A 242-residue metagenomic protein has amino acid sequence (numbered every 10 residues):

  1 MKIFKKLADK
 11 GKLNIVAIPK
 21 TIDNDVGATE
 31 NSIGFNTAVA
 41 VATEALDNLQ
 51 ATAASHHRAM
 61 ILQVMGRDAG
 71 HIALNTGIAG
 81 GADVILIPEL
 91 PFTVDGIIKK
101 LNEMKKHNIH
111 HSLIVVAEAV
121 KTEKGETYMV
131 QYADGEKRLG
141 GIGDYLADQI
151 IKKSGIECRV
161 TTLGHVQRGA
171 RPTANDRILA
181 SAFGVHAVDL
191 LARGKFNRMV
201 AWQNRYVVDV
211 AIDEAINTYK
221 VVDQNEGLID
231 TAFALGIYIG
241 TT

Functional and structural regions predicted by a protein language model:
M1-K2, I22-G27, D68-I72, D209: Short, well-ordered, mixed-charge alpha-helical segments that flank or form enzyme active sites
K2-K12, G34-I156: Accessory alpha-helical/coil subdomains and C-terminal extensions that flank or cap enzyme catalytic cores
I18, I22, N31-A40, E44 (+1 more regions): Glycine-rich oxoanion-binding loops at beta->alpha junctions
I18-D25, G66, E89-F92, E118-K121 (+2 more regions): Short, ordered loop/turn segments at secondary-structure junctions
I18-N31, A54-S55, A79-G80: Acidic/polar active-site rim loop that often engages polyanionic ligands
A28-T37, A170-R177: Short beta-strand elements at the ligand-binding edges of bilobed clamshell
R138-T242: C-terminal non-catalytic interaction/assembly regions of soluble proteins
